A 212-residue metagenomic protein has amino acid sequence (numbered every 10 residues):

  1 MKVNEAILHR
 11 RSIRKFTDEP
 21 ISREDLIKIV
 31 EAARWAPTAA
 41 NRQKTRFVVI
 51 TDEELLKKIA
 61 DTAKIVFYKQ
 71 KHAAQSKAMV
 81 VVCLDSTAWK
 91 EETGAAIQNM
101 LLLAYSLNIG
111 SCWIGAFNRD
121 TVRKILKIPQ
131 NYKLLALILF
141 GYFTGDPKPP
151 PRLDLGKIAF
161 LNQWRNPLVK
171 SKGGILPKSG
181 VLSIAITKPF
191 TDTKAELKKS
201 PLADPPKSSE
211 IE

Functional and structural regions predicted by a protein language model:
M1-E212: Acidic, surface-exposed loops and disordered segments
